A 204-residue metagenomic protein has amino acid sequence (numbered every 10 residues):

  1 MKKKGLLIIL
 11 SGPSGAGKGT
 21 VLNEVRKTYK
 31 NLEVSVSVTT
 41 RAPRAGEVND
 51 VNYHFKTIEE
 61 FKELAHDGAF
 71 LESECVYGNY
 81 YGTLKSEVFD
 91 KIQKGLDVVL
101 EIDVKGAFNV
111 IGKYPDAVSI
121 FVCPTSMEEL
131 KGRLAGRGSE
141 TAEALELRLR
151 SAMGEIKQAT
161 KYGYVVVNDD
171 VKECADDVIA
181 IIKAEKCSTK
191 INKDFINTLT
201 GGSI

Functional and structural regions predicted by a protein language model:
L7-I9: Short hydrophobic/aromatic beta-strand immediately N-terminal to the Walker A/P-loop
S11-P13: P-loop (Walker A) phosphate-binding loop of NTP-binding proteins
K18: Conserved lysine of the Walker
V21-L22: Post-Walker A alpha-helix
R26-S35: Post-Walker A helix-loop "phosphate-sensing" segment adjacent to the P-loop in P-loop NTPases
S37-V98, K105-F108: ATP-dependent small-molecule kinase phosphotransfer cores that center on conserved nucleotide phosphate-binding segments
V98-D103, G112-G136, N168-D170: Conserved phosphate-donor/acceptor-positioning beta-strand/loop module used by diverse small-molecule
S139-E140, G154-I204: NTP-dependent small-molecule kinase module
